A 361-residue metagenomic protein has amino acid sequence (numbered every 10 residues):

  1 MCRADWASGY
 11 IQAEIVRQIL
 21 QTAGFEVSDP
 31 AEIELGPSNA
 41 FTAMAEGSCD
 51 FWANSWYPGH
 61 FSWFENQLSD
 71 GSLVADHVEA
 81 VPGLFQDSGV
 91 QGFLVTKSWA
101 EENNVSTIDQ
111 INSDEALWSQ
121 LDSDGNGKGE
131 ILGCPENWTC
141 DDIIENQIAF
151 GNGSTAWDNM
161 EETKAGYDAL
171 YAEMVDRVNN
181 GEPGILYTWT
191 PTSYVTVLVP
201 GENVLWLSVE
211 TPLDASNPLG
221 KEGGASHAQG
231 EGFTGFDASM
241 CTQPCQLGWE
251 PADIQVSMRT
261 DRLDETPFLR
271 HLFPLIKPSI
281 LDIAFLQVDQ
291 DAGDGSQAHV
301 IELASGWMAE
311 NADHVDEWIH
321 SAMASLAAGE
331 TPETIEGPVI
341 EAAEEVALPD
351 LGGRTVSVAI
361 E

Functional and structural regions predicted by a protein language model:
M1, S119-K128, W318, T331-V358: Immediate post-signal peptide segment of exported/extracytoplasmic ligand-binding proteins
M1-S8, F25-E32, K128-L132, F273 (+1 more regions): Short, well-ordered beta-strand elements
A7-E26, N146-I148, A343-A347, A359-E361: Short, polar/charged alpha-helical segment
V16-G24, Q110-E161: Ligand-binding cleft/hinge of the Venus flytrap
N39, P58, L68-G83, Q147-W157 (+1 more regions): Flexible, solvent-exposed loop/hinge segments that line or gate ligand/substrate-binding clefts
D76-L132: A conserved helix-loop-strand patch within extracytoplasmic ligand-binding domains of the periplasmic binding
V90-E101, A252-E265, D289: A bilobed periplasmic-binding-protein/Venus flytrap-type ligand-binding module shared by bacterial periplasmic
W249, R262-L263, R270-E336: C-terminal functional modules
